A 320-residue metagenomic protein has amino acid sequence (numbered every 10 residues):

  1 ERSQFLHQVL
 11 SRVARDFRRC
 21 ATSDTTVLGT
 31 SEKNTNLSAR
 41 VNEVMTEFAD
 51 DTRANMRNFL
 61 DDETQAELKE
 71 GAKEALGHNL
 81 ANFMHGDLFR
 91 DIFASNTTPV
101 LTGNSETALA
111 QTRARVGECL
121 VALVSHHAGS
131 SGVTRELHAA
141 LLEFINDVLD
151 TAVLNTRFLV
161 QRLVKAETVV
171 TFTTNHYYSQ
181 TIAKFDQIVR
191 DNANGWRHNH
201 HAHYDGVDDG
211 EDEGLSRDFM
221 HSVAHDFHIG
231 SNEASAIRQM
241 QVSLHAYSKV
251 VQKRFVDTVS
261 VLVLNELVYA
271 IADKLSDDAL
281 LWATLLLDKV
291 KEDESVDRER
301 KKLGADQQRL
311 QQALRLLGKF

Functional and structural regions predicted by a protein language model:
E1-F320: Extended, charged coiled-coil "stalk/tether" helices of large eukaryotic trafficking and scaffold proteins, i.e.
